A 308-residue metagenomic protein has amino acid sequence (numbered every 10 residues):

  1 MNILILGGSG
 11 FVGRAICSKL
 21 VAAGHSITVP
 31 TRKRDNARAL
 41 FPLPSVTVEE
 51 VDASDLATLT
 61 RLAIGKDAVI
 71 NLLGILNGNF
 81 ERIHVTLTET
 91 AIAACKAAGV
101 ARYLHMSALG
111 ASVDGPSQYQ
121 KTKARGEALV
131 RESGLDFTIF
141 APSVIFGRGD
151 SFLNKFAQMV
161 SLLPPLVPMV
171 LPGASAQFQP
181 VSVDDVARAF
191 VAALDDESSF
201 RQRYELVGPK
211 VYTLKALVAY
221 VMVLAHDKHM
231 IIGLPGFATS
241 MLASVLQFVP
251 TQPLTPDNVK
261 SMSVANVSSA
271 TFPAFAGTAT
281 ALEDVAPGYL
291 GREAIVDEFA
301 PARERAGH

Functional and structural regions predicted by a protein language model:
N2-H25: N-terminal Rossmann NAD(P)H-binding glycine-rich loop of SDR-like oxidoreductase domains
L4, D35-T90, A94-A97, A108-V113: NAD(P)H-binding glycine-rich loop region in Rossmannoid oxidoreductase-like domains and their noncatalytic homologs
S26, R34, I75, E81-S133 (+1 more regions): Conserved Rossmann-fold NAD(P)-dependent oxidoreductase catalytic core, especially the SDR/UDP-sugar
S117, T138-A157, Q177, Y212: Flexible, glycine-rich beta-alpha linker
Q158-V181, D185, A189-A193, E197-F200 (+1 more regions): A conserved pocket-lining segment of Rossmann-fold NAD(P)-dependent short-chain dehydrogenase/reductase
S175-D184, Y204-L224, G233-M241, T278-A281: Substrate-binding strand-loop-helix patch in Rossmann-like NAD(P)-dependent oxidoreductase/epimerase domains
A219-S269, H308: Terminal hydrophobic/aromatic helix or amphipathic segment near a protein terminus
V264-H308: Amphipathic terminal alpha-helices
